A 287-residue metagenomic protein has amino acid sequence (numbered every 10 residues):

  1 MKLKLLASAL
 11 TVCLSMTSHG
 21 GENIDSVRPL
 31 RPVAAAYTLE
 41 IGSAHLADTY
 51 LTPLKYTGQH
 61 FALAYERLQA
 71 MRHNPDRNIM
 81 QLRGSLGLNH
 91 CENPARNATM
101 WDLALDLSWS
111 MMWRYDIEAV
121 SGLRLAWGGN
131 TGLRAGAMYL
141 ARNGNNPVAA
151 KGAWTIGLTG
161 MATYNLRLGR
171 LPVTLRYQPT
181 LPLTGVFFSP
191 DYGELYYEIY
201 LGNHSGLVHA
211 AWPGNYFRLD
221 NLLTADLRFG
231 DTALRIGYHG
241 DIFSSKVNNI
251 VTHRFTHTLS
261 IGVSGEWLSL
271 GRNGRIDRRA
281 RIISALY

Functional and structural regions predicted by a protein language model:
H19-I79, R83, Y287: Short glycine/proline- and aromatic-enriched beta-strand/turn motifs that initiate or cap beta-hairpins
D25-V33, A70-M80, R114-L125, R167-L175 (+2 more regions): Short loop/turn motifs that connect adjacent beta-strands in outer-membrane beta-barrel proteins
A35-H45, M80-H90, W127-A137, A162 (+2 more regions): Transmembrane beta-barrel strands of outer-membrane/channel proteins
A47-K55, C91-M100, N143-A149, L207-A211 (+2 more regions): Extracellular loop and loop/strand-boundary signature of outer-membrane beta-barrel proteins
K55-L63, T99-L107, L123, V148-L158 (+2 more regions): Residues that define the transmembrane beta-barrel architecture of outer-membrane proteins
L63-H73, L105-Y115, G129, L158-Y164 (+3 more regions): Residues on the lipid-exposed face of transmembrane beta-strands in outer-membrane beta-barrel proteins
N145-D231: Outer-membrane beta-barrel transmembrane domain signature
Q178-T180, F188-P190, Y216-Y287: Predominantly the C-terminal beta-signal and adjacent terminal strand-loop region of outer-membrane beta-barrel
